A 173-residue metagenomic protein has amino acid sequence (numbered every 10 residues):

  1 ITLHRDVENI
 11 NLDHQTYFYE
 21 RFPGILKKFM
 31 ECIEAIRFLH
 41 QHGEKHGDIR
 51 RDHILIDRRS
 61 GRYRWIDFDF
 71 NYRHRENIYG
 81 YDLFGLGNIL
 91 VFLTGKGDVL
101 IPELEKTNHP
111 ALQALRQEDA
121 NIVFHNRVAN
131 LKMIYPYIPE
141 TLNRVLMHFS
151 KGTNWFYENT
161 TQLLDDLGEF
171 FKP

Functional and structural regions predicted by a protein language model:
I1-F22: Conserved structural core of kinase catalytic domains
K28-F29: Activation segment signature within eukaryotic-like protein kinase domains
I36-D57: Catalytic-loop of the protein kinase fold
Y63-T141, V145: C-lobe/activation-segment region of protein kinase-like
R144-K151, D166: Conserved C-lobe helical segment of Hanks-type protein kinase catalytic domains, centered on the alphaI helix
S150-Q162: A conserved short helix/loop substructure at the end of the activation segment of eukaryotic-like protein kinase domains
T160-L164, G168-P173: Regulatory extensions flanking the kinase catalytic core
